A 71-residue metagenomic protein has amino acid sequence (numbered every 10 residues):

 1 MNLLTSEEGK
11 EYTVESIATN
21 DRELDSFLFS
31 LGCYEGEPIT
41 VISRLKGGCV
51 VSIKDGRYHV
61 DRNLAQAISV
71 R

Functional and structural regions predicted by a protein language model:
L3, I42-R71: C-terminal structural segments of small proteins and small subunits
V14-S16, S30-G32, V50-K54: Short, acidic/hydrophobic/Gly-rich beta-strand patch recurrent on exposed beta strands that often constitutes part
T19: Short, conserved catalytic or interaction motifs in soluble domains
E23-F27: Short alpha-helix capping/helix-loop boundary micro-motifs
